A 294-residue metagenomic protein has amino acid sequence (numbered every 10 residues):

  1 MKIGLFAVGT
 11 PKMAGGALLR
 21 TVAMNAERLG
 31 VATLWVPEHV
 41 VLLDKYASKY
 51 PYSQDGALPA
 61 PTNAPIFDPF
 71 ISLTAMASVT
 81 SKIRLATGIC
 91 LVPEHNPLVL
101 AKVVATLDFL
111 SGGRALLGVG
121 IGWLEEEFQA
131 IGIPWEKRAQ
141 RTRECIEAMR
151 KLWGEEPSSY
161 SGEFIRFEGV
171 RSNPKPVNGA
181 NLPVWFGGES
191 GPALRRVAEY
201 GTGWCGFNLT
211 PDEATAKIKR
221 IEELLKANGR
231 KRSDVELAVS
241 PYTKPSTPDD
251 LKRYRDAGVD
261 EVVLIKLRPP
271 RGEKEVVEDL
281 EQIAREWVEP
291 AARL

Functional and structural regions predicted by a protein language model:
M1-L294: Active-site-adjacent structural elements that line small-molecule/cofactor binding pockets in enzymes
